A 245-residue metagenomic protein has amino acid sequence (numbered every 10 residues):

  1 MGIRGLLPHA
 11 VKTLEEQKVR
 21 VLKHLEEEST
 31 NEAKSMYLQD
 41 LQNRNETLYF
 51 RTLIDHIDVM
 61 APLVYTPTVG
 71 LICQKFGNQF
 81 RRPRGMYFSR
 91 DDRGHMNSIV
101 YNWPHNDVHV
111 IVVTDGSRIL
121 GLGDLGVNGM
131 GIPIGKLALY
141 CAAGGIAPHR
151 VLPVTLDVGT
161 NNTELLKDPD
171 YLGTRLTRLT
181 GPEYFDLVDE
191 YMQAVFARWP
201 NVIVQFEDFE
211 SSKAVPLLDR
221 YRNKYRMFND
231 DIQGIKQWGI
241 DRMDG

Functional and structural regions predicted by a protein language model:
M1-R226: N-terminal ligand-binding/catalytic initiation module
R222-G245: Glycine-rich phosphate/ribose-binding loops and adjacent secondary-structure elements that form binding surfaces
